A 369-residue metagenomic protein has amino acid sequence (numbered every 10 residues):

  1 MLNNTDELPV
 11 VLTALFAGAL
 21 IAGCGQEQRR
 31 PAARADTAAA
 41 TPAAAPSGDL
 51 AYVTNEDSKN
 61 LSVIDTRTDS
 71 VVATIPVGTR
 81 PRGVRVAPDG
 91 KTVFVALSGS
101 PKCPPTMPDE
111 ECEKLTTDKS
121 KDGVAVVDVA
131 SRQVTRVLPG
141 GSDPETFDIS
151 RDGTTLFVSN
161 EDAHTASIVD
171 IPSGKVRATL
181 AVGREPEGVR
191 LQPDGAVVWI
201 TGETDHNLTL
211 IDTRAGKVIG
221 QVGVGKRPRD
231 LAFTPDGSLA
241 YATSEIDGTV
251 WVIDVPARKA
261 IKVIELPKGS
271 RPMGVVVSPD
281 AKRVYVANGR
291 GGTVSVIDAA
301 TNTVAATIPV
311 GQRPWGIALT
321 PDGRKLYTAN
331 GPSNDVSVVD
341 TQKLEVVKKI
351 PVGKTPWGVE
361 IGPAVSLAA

Functional and structural regions predicted by a protein language model:
M1-L2, A178: Accessible peptide chain termini
L2-L12: Bacterial N-terminal signal peptides that target proteins for export
V11-L20: Bacterial N-terminal signal peptides
G23-A369: Predominantly soluble domains enriched in secretory-pathway, periplasmic, or organellar proteins
